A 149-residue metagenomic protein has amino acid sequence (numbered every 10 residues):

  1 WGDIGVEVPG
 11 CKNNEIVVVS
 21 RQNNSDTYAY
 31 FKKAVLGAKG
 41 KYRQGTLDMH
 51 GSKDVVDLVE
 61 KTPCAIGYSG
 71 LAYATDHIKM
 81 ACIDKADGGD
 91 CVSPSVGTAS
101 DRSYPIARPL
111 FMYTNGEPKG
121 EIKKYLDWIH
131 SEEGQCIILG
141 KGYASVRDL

Functional and structural regions predicted by a protein language model:
W1-L149: Flexible loop/hinge segments at secondary-structure junctions
